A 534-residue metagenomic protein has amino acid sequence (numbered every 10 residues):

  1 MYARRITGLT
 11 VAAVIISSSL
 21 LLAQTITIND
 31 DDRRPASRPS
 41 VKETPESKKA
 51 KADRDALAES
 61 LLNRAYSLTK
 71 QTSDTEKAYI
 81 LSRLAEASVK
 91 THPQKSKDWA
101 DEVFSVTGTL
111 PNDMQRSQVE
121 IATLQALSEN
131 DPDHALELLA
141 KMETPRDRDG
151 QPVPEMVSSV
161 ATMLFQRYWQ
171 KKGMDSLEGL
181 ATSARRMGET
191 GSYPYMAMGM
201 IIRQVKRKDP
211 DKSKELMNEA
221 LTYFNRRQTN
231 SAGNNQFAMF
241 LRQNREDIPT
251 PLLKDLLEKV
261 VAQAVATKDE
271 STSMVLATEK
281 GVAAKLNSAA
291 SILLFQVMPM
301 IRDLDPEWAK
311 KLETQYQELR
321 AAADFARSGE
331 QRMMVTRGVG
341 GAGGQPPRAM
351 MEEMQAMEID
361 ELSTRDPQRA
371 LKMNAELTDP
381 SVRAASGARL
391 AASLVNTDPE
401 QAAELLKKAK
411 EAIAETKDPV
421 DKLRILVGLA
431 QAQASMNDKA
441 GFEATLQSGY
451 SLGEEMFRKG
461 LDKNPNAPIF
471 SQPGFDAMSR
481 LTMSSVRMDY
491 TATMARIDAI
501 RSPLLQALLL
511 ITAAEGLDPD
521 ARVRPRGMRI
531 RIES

Functional and structural regions predicted by a protein language model:
M1-R5: N-terminal secretory signal peptides that target proteins for export/translocation
G8-L20: Bacterial N-terminal signal peptides
L20, Q24-S534: Non-catalytic tandem-repeat scaffold regions and their flanking low-complexity/translocation tails
